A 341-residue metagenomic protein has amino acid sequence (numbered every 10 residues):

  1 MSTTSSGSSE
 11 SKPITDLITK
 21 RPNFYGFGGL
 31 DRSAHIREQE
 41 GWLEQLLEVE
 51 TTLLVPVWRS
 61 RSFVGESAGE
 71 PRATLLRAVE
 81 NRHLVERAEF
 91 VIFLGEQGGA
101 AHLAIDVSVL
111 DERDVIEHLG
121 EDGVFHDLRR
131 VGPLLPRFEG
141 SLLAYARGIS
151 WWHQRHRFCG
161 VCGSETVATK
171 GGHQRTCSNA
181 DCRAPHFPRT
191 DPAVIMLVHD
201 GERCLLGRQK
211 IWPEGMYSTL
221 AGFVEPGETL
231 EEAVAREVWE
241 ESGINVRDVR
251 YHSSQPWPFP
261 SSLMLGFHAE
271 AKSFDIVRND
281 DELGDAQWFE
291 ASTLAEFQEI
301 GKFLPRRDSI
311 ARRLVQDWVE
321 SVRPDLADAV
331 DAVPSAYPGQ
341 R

Functional and structural regions predicted by a protein language model:
S2-H156, V167, P213-Y217, N279-R341: Nudix hydrolase/Nudix homology domain
E96-G99, D200-E202, S273: Short acidic-glycine loop/turn motifs at beta-strand connectors
A144-L197: Cys/His-rich short segments
R175-S218, N245, A269: N-terminal strand-loop-strand
L220, V234, V238: Hydrophobic alpha-helical positions that pack around
E228: Surface-exposed, charge/polar-rich loops and edge strands
N245-H252: A short coil-to-beta-strand element that immediately follows conserved catalytic motifs
Q255-R278: Active-site-adjacent beta-strand/loop module that shapes the phosphate/pyrophosphate-binding cleft
